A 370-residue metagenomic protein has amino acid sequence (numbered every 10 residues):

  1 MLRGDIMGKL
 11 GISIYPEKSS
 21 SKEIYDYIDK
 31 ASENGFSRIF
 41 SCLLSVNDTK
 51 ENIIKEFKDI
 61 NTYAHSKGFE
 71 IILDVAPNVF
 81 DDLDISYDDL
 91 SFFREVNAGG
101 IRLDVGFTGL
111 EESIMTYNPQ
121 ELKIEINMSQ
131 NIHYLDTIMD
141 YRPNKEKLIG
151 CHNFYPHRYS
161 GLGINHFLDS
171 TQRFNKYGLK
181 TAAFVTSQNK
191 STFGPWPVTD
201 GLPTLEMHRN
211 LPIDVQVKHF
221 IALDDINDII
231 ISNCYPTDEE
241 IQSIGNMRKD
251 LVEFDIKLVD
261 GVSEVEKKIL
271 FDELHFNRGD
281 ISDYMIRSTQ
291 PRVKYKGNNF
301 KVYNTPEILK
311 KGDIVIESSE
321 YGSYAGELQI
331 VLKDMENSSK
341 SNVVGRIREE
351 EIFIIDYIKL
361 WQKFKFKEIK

Functional and structural regions predicted by a protein language model:
M1-I6: Short, Lys/Arg-enriched N-terminal segments with co-localized hydrophobic residues within the first ~10-30 amino acids
G8-Y27, A31-S32, S37-I149: Active-site beta->alpha loop and helix N-cap motifs at the rims of alpha/beta catalytic domains
K9-Y15, E56-T62, T137-I149, G163-R173 (+3 more regions): Contiguous hydrophobic segments
G11-S13, C151, D255, V331: Residues in well-ordered beta-strands of folded domains
S19-E23, L83-V96, I114-M128, G150-Y155 (+5 more regions): Short secondary-structure transition/capping segments
I71-F92, V96-A98, V105-M115, Y141 (+4 more regions): Electropositive, surface-exposed helix/loop patches at the edges of structured domains that serve as adaptable
S129-V259: Catalytic alpha/beta core domains of metabolic enzymes, predominantly
V259-K370: C-terminal functional modules
